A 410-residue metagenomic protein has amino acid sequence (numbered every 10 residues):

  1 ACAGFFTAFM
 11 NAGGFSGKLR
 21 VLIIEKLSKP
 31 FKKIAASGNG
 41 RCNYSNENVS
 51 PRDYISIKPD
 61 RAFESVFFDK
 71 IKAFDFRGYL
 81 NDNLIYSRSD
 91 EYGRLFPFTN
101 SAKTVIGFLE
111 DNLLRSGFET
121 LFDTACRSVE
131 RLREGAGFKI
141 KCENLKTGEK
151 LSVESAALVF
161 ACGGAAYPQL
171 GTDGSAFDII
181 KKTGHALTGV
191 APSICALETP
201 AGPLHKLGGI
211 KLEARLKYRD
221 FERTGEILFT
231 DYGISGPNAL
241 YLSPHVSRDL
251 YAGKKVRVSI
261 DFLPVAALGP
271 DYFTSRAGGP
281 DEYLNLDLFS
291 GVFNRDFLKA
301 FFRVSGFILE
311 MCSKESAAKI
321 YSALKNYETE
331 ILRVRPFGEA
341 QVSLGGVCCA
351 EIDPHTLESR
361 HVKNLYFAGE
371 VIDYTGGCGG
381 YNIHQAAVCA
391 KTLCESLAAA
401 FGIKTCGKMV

Functional and structural regions predicted by a protein language model:
A12-N39: Glycine-rich FAD pyrophosphate-binding loop
I24, C126, S152-T172, I180-K181 (+2 more regions): Short hydrophobic core segments
S28-P30, A35-A36, Y44-P51, A186-G189 (+1 more regions): An anion/pyrophosphate-binding glycine-rich loop and adjacent beta-alpha core in soluble alpha-beta enzymes
N39-S89: Glycine-rich active-site loop/strand segments that organize a redox cofactor
E64-K72, E91-D111, Y167-T172, T199-G202 (+1 more regions): Short beta-strand to alpha-helix junction loop
F122, K299-T375: A glycine-rich dinucleotide-binding beta-alpha-beta segment and adjacent secondary-structure elements that constitute
F122-A136: A conserved short coil-to-beta-strand element within the FAD-binding core of flavoproteins
A166-I179, T183, D373-I403: A conserved FAD-binding loop/helix module that cradles the flavin
